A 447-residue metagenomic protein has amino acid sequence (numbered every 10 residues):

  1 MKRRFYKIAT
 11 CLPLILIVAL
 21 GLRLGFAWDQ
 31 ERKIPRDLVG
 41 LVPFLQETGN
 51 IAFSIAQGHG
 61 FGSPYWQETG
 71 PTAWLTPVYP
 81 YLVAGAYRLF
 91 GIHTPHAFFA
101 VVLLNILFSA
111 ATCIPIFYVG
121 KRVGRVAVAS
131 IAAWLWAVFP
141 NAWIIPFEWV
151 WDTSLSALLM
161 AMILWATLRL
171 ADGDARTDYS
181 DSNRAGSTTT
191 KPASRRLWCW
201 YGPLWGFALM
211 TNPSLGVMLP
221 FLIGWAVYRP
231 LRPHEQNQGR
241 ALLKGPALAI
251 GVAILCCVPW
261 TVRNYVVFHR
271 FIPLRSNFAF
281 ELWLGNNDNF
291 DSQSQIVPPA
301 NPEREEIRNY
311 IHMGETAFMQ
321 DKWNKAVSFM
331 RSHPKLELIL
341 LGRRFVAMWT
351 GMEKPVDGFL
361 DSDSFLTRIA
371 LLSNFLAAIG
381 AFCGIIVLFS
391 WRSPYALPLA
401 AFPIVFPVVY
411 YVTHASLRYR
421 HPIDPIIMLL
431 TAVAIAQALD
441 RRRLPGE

Functional and structural regions predicted by a protein language model:
I15, A19-W66, G245-I311: Juxtamembrane membrane-water interface segments immediately following transmembrane helices in multi-pass
A19, A132-P140, L158, W165 (+2 more regions): Short helix- or helix-capping micro-motifs that position conserved polar/aromatic residues at function-defining sites
K33, F44-F99, S294-I385: Lumenal/periplasmic acceptor-binding loop at the mouth of the active site in multi-pass, GT-C-fold membrane enzymes
P95-F99, I116-F139, S154-L158, A175-R184 (+1 more regions): Transmembrane-helix signature of polytopic, membrane-embedded enzymes that assemble or transfer cell-envelope glycans
A100-V123, A161-A166, I379-I386: Transmembrane-helix motifs of polytopic, lipid-linked glycan transferases
V123, L155, I163-W200, A208 (+5 more regions): Membrane-interface transmembrane helices that cradle and orient dolichyl/undecaprenyl
A132-A133, K191-N212, V252-L255, P407: Membrane-interface alpha helices of multi-pass inner-membrane proteins
S214-R229, R275, T431, I435: Transmembrane-embedded, aromatic-rich helix segments that form part of the hydrophobic channel/pocket engaging
